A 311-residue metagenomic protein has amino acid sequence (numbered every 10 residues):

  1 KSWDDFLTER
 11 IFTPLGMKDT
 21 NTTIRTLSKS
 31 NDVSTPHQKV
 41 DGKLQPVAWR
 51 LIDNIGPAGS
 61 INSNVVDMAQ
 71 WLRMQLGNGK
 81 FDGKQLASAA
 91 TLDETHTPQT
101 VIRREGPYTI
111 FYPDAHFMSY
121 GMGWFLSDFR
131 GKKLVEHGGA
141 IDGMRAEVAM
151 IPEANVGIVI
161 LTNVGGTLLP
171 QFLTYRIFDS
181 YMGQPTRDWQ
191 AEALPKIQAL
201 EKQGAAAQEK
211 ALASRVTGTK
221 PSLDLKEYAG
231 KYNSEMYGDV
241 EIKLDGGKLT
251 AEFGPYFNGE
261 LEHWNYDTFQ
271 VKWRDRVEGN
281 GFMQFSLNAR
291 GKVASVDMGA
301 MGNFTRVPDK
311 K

Functional and structural regions predicted by a protein language model:
S2-W3, T8-G16, T22, T35 (+2 more regions): Catalytic loop of the DD-peptidase/beta-lactamase superfamily, centered on the K-T-G motif and neighboring
T22-N31: Short, solvent-exposed turn/loop segments enriched in Gly/Ser/Thr/Pro and often Arg
